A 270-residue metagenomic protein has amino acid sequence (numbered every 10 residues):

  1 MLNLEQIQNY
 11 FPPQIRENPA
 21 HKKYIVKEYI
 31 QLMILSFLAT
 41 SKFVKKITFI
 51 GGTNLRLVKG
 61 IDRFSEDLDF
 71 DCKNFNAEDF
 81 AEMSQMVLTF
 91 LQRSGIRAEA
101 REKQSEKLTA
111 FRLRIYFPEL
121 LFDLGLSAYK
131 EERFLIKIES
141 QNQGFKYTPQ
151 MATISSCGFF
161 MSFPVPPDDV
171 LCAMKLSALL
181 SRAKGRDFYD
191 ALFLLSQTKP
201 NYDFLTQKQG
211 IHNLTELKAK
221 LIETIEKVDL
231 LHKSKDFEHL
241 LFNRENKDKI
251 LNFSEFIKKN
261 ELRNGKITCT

Functional and structural regions predicted by a protein language model:
M1-L32, F37-I47, V58, F75-T270: Structured mid-to-C-terminal alpha-helical surface segments
G52, K59-F80: Catalytic metal-binding acidic patch
G52-T53, R186: Gly/Ser/Thr-rich helix-start
